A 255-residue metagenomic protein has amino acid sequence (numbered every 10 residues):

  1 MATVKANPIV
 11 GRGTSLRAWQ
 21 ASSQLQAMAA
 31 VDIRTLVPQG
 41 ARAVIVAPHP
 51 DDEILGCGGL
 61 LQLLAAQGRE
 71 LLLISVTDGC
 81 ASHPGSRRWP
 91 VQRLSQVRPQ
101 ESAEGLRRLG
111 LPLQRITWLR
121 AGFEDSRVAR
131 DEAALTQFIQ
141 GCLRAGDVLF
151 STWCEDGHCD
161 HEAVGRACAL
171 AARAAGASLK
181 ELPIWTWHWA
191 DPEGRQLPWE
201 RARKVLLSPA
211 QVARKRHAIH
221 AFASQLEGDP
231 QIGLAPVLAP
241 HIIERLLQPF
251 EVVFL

Functional and structural regions predicted by a protein language model:
A2-E181, R216-A221, E227, L234-I243: Active-site beta-strand->loop->alpha-helix modules in alpha/beta enzyme cores, enriched in Gly/His/Asp(Glu)
A21, R120, W187-D191, R201: Intrinsic disorder/low-complexity segments enriched in polar/charged and small flexible residues
E124-A129, W187-A190, Q211-A213: A short acidic, often aromatic-flanked loop/helix-cap motif at beta-alpha or helix-coil junctions that lines enzyme
A174-P198: Short, flexible loop segments at boundaries between secondary-structure elements
L179-K180, V205, E251-V252: A broad, low-specificity signal marking well-ordered, structured residues that form hydrophobic/aromatic
A190-A235: A conserved mid-domain beta-alpha-beta active-site/ligand-binding segment of alpha/beta enzyme cores
I243-L255: C-terminal accessory extensions appended to soluble enzyme cores
